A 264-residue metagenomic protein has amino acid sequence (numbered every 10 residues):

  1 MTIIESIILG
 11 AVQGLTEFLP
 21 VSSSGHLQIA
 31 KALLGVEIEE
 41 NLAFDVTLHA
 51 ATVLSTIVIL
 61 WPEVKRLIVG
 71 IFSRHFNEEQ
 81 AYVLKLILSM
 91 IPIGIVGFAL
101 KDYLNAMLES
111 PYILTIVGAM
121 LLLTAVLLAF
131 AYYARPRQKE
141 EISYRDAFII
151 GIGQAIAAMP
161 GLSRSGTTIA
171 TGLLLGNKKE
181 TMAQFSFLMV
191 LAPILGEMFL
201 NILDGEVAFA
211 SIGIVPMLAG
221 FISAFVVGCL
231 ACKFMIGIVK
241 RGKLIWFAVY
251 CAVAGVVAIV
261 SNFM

Functional and structural regions predicted by a protein language model:
M1-M264: Multi-pass membrane proteins that catalyze or facilitate reactions on polyprenyl-/lipid-phosphate substrates and their
